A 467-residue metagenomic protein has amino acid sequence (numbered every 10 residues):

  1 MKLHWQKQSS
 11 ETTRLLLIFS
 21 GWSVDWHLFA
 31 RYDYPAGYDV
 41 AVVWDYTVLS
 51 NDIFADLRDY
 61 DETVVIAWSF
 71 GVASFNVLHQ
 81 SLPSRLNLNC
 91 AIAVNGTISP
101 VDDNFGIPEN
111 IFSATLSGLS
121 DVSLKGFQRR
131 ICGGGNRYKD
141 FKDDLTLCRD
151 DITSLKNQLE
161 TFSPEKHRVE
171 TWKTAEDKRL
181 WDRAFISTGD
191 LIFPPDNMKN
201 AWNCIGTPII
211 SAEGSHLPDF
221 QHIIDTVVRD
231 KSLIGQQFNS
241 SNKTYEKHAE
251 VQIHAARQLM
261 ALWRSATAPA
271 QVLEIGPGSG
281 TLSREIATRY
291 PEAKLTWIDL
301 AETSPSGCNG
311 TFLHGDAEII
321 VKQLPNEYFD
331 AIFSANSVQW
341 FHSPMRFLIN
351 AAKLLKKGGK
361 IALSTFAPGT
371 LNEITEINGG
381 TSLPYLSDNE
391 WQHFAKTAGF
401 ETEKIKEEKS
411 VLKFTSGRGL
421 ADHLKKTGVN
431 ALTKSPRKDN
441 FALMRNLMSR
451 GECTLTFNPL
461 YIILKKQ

Functional and structural regions predicted by a protein language model:
N87-G118, G380: Flexible "cap/lid" loop of the alpha/beta hydrolase fold
D143-K166, T174-K178, A212-Q221, K404-Q467: Conserved Class I S-adenosyl-L-methionine
A184-I186: Short beta-strand/loop motif that positions the catalytic acidic residue of the alpha/beta-hydrolase fold
V228-Q258, W263: Class I SAM-dependent methyltransferase Rossmann-like catalytic core, especially the SAM/SAH-binding loop
L273-V321: Class I SAM-dependent methyltransferase SAM/SAH-binding core
K322-I332: A short acidic, Gly/Pro-enriched loop at the edge of an enzyme's catalytic core that lines a small-molecule cofactor
M345-K360: A short glycine-rich, Lys/Arg-flanked "PGG" loop and its adjoining helix->strand segment in the class I
A362-L386: Conserved class I S-adenosyl-L-methionine
